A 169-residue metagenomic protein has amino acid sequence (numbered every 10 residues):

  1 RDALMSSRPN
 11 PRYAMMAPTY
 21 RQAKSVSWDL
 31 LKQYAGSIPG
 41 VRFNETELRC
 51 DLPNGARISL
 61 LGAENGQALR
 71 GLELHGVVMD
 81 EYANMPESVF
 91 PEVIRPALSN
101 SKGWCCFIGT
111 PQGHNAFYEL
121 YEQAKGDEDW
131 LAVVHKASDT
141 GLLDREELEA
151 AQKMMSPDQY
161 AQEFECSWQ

Functional and structural regions predicted by a protein language model:
R1-Q169: Phosphate/NTP-binding elements of NTP-utilizing enzymes
